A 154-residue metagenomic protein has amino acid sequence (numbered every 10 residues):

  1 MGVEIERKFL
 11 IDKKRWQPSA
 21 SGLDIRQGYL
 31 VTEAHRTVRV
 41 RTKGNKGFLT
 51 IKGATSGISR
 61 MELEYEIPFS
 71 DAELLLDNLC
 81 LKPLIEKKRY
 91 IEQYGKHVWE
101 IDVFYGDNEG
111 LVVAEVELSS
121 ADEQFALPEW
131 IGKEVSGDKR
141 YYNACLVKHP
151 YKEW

Functional and structural regions predicted by a protein language model:
M1-W154: Phosphate-end processing signature that detects enzymes handling 5′-triphosphorylated RNA and polyphosphate
